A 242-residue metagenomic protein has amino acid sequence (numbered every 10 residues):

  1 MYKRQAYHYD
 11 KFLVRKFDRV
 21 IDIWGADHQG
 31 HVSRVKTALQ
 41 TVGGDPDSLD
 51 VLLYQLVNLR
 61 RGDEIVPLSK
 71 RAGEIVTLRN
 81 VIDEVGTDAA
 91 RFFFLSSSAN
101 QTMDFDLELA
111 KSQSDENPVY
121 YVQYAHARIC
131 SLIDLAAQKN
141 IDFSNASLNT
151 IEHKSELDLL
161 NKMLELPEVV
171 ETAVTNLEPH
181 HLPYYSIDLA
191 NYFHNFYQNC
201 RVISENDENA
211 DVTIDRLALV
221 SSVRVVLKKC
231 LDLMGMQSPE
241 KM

Functional and structural regions predicted by a protein language model:
Y2-M242: Non-catalytic interaction-recognition regions
